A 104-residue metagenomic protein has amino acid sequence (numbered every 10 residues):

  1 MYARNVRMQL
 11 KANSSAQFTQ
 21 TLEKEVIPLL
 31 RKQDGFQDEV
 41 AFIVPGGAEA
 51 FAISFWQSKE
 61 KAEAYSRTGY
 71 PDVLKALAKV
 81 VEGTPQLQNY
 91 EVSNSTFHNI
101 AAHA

Functional and structural regions predicted by a protein language model:
M1-Y2, A12, D34, K59: Short, flexible segments with low predicted structural confidence
Y2, R7-K11, V40-A48, K75-A104: Glycine-rich beta-strand-turn "strand-cap" elements at beta-sheet edges
Q9, I53-F55: Short hydrophobic/aromatic beta-strand micro-patches that form the beta-sheet surface supporting nucleotide- or nucleic
Q9-L22: Short, surface-exposed ligand-recognition loops at beta-strand->loop->(often short) alpha-helix junctions that present
S15-Q17, K61-E63, T96: Intrinsically disordered, low-complexity acidic/polar segments
K24-Q37, F55-N89: An amphipathic, aromatic/His-enriched active-site/gating alpha helix that lines ligand/cofactor pockets
